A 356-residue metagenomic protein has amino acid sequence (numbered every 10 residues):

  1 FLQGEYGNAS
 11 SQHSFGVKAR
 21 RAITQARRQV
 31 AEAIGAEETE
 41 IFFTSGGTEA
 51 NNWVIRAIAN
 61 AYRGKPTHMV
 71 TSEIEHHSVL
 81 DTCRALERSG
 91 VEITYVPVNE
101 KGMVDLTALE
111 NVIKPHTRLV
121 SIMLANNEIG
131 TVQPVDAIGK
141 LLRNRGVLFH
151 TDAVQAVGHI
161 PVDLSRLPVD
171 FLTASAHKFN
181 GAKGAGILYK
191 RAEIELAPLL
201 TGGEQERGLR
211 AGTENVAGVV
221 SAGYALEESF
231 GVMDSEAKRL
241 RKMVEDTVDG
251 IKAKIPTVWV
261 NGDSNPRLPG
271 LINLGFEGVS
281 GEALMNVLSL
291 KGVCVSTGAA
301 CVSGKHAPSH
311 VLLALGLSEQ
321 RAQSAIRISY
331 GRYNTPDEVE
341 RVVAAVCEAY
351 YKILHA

Functional and structural regions predicted by a protein language model:
F1-A356: Pyridoxal 5′-phosphate
